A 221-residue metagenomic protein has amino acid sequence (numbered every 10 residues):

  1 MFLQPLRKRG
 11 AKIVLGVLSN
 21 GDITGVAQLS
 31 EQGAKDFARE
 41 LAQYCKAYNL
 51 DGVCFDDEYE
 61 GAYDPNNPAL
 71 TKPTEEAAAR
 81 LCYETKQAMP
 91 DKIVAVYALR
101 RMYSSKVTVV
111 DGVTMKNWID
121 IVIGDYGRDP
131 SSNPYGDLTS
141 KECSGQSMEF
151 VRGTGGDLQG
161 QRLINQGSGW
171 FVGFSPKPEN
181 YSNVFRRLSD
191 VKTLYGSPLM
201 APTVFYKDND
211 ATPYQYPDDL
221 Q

Functional and structural regions predicted by a protein language model:
M1-Q221: Secreted glycan hydrolases and related glycan-binding modules that recognize and/or cleave
